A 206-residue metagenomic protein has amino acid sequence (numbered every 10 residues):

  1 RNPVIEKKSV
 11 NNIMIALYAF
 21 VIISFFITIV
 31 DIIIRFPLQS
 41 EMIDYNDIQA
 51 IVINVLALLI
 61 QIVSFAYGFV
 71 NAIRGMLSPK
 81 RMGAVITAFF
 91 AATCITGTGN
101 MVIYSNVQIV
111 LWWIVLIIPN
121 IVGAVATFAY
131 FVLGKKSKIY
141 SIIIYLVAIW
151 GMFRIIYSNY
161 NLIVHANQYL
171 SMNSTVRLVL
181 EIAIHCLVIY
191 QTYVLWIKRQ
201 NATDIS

Functional and structural regions predicted by a protein language model:
N2-E6: Short, Lys/Arg-rich, polar N-terminal cytosolic tail immediately upstream of the first transmembrane signal-anchor
I13-F36, A50-A72, K80-H165, S171-K198: Alpha-helical transmembrane segments and immediately adjacent membrane-interfacial amphipathic helices
E41-D47: Juxtamembrane membrane-water interface segments that cap and precede transmembrane helices
I197-S206: Short, charged juxtamembrane terminal tails flanking transmembrane helices
